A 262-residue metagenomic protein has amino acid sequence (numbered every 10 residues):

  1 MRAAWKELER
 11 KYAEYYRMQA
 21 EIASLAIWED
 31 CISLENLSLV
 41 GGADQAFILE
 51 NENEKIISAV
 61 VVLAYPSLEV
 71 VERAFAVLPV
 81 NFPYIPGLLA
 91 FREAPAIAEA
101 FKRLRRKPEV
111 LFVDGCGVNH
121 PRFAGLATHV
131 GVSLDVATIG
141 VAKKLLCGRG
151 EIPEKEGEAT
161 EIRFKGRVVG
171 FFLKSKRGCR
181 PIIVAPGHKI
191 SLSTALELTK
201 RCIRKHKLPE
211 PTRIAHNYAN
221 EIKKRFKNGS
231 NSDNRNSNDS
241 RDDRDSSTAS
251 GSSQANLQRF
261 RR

Functional and structural regions predicted by a protein language model:
R2-E7, K11-A26, A94, K144 (+2 more regions): C-terminal binding/interaction regions
L25-N36: A short acidic-Thr-Gly-centered motif at the start of a beta-strand
S38-L49: Two-metal-ion RNase H-like nuclease active-site motif
E50-K107: A glycine-rich, hydrophobic loop/mini-helix early in the fold
A96-D135: Hydrophobic, well-structured mid-protein blocks that either form specific transmembrane helices
N119-V168: A contiguous pocket-lining binding segment that forms or flanks enzyme active sites
D233-D239, D243-D245, N256: Intrinsic-disorder-associated, low-complexity terminal segments enriched in Asp/Asn/His/Tyr and depleted of Lys/Arg
T248-Q254: Short Gly/Ser/Thr- and charged-rich N-terminal loops/segments that act as flexible capping/hinge elements
